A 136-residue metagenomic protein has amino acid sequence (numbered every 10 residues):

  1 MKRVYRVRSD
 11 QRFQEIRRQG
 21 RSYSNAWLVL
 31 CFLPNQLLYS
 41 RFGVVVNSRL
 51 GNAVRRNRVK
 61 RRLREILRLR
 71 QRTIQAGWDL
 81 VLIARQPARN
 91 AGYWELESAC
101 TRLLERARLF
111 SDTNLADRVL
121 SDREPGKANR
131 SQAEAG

Functional and structural regions predicted by a protein language model:
M1-G136: Positively charged, solvent-exposed patches that mediate nucleic-acid binding
